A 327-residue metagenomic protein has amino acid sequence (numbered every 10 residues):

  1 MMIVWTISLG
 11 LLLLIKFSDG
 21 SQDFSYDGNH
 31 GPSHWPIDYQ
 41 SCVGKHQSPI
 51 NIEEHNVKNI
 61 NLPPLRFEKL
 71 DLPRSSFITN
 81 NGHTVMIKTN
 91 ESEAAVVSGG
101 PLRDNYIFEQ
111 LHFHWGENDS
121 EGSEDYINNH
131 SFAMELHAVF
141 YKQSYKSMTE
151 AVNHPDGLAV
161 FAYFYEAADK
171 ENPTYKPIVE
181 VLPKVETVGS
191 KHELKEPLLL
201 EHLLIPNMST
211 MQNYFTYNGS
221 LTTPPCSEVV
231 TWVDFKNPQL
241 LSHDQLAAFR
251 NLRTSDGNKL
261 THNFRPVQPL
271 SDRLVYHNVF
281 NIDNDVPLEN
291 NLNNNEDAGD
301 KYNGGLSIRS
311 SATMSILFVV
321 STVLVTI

Functional and structural regions predicted by a protein language model:
M2-I327: Alpha-carbonic anhydrase
